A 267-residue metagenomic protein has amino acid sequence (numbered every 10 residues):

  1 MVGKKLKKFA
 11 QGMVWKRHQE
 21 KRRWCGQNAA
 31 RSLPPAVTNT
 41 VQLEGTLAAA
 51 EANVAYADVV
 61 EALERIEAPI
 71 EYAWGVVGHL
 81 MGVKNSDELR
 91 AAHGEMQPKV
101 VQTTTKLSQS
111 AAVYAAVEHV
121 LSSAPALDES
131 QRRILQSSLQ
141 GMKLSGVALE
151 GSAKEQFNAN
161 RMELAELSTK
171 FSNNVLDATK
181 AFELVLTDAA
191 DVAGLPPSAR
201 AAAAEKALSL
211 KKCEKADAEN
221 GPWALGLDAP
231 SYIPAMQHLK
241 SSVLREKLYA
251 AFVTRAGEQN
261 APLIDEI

Functional and structural regions predicted by a protein language model:
V2-I267: Zn2+-dependent metallopeptidase catalytic domains
